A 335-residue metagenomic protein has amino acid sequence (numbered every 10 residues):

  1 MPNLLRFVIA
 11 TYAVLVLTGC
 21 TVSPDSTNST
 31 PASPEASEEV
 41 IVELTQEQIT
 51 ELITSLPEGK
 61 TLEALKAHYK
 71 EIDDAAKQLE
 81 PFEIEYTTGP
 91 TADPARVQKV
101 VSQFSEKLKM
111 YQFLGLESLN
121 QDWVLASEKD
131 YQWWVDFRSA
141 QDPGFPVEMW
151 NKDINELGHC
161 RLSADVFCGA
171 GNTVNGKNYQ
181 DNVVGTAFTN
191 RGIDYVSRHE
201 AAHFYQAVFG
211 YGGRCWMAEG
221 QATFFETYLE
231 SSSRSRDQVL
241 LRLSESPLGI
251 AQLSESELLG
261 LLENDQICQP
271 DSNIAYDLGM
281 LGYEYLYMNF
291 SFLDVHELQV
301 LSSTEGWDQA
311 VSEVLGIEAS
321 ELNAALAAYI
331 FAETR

Functional and structural regions predicted by a protein language model:
M1-V8: Bacterial N-terminal signal peptides that target proteins for export
I9-V14: Hydrophobic helical h-region of N-terminal Sec-dependent signal peptides in bacterial secretory/periplasmic proteins
L17-G19: C-terminal motif of bacterial Sec signal peptides marking the signal peptidase cleavage site
T21-S23: Bacterial signal peptide processing site
S29-T87: N-terminal low-complexity, Pro/Thr/Ser-rich intrinsically disordered segments that act as propeptides or flexible
D73-F204, V208, W307: Juxtacatalytic substrate-recognition/specificity segment
G192, G210-M280, N289, Q299-R335: Acidic/His/Gly-enriched intrinsically disordered linker/tail segments that often contain short helix/coil "MoRF-like"
Y287-D294: Short helix-capping/linker segments at secondary-structure and domain boundaries
